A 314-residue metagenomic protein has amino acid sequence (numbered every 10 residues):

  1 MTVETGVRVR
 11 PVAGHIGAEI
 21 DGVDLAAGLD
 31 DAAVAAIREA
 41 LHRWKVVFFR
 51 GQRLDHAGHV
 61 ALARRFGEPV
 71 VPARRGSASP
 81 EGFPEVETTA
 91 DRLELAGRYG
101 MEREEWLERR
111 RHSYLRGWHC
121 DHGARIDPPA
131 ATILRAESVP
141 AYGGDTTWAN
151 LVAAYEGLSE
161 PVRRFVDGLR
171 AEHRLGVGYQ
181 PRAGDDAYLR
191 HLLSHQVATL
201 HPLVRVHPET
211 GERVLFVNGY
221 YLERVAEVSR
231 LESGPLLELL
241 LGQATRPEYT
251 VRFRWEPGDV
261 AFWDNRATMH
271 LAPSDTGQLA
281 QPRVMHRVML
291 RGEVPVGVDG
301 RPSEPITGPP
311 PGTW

Functional and structural regions predicted by a protein language model:
T2-V46, R50-F262, R266-W314: Fe(II)/2-oxoglutarate oxygenase catalytic core
